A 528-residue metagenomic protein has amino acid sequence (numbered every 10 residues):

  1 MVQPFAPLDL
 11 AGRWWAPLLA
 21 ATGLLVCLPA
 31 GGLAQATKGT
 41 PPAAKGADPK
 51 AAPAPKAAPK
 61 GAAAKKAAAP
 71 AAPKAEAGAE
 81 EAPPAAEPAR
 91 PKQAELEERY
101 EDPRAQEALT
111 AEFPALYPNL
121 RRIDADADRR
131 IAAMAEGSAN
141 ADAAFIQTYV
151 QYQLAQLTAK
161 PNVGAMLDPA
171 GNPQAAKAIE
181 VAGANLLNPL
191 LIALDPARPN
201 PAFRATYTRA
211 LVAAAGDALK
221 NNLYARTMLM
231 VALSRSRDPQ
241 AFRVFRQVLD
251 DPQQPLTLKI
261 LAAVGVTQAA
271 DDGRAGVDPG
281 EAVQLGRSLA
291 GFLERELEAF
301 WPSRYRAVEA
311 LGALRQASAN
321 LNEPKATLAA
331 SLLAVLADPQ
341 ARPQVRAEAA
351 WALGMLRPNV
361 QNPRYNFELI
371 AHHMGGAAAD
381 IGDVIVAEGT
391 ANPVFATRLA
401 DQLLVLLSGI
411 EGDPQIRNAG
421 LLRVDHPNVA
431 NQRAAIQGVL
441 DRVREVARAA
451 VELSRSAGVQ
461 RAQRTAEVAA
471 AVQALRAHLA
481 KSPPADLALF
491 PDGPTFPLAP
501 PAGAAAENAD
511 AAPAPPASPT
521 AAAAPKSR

Functional and structural regions predicted by a protein language model:
M1-T37: Sec-dependent N-terminal signal peptides
A34-A111, D486-R528: Compositionally biased, proline/threonine/alanine/serine-rich low-complexity intrinsically disordered stretches
A67, A72-L194: N-terminal leader/linker segments that initiate helical-solenoid repeat arrays
T110, D128, A132, E136-A170 (+6 more regions): Amphipathic alpha-helical scaffolding segments comprising HEAT/armadillo-like alpha-solenoid repeats
R130-G137, Y152, P169-R204, R226-D238 (+4 more regions): Structural detector for internal amphipathic alpha-helices that build alpha-solenoid repeat scaffolds
N188, I192, V231, R235-D238 (+16 more regions): Positions within ordered alpha-helical repeat solenoids
N221-N222, P252-T257, L297-F300, Q340-R342: Short inter-helical turns and helix N-cap capping residues of alpha-solenoid HEAT/ARM repeat scaffolds
A352-Y365, G376-A470: Extended alpha-helical scaffolding segments
